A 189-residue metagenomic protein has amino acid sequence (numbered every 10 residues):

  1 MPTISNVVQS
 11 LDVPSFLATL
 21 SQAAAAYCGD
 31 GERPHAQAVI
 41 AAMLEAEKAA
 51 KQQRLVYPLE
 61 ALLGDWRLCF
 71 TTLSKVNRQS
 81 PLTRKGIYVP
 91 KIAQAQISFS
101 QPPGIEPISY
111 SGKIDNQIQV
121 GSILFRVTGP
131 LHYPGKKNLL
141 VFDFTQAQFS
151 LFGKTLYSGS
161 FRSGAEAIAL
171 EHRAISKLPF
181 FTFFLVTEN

Functional and structural regions predicted by a protein language model:
P2-N189: Soluble ligand-binding/transfer domains with enclosed cavities or grooves
